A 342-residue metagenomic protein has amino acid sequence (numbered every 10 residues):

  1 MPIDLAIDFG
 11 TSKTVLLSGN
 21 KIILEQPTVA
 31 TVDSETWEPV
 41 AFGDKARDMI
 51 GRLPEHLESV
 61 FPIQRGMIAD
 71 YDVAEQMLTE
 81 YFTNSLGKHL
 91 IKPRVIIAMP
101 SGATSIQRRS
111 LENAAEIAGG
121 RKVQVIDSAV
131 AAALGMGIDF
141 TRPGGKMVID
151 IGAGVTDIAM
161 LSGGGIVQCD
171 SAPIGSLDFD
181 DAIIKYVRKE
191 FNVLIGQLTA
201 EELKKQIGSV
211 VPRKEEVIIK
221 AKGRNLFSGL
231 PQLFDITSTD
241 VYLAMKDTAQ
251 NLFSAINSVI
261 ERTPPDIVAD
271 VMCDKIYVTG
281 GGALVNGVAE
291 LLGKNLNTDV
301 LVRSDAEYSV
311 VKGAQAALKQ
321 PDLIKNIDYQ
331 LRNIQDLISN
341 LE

Functional and structural regions predicted by a protein language model:
M1-I151, M160-I276, A283-A306, V310 (+1 more regions): Nucleotide/phosphate-binding catalytic cleft detector across ATP-hydrolyzing and phosphate-transferring enzymes
T156-D157: Positively charged, low-complexity, intrinsically disordered RNA-binding extensions
